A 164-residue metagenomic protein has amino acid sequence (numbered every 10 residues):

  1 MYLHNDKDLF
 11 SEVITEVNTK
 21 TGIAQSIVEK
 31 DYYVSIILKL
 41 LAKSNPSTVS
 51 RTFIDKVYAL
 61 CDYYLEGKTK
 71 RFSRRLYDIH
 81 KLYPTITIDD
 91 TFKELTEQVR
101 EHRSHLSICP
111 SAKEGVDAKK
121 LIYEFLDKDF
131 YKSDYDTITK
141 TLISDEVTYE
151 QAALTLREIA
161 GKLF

Functional and structural regions predicted by a protein language model:
M1-F164: Structured mid-to-C-terminal alpha-helical surface segments
